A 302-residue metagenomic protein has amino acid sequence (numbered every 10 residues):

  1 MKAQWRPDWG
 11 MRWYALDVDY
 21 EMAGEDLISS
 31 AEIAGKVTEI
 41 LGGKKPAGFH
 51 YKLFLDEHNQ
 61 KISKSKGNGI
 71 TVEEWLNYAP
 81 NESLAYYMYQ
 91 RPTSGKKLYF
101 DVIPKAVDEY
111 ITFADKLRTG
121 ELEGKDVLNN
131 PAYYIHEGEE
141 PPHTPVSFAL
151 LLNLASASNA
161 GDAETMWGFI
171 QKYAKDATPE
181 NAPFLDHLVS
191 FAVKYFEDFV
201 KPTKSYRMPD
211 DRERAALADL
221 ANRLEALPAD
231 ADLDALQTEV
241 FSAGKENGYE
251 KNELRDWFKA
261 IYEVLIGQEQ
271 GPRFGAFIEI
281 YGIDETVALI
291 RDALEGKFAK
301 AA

Functional and structural regions predicted by a protein language model:
M1-K2, A114-K125, A218-D234: An acidic intrinsically disordered interaction segment
M1-K66, V72: Active-site cores that bind ATP or allylic diphosphates and position pyrophosphate for catalysis
E21-E25, K66, G138-P142, A157 (+3 more regions): Generic amphipathic alpha-helical segments used as scaffolds and interaction surfaces in large, multi-domain proteins
D26, A31, K52-S190, I266-A301: Catalytic adenosine-cofactor/nucleotide-binding cores of aminoacyl-tRNA synthetases and other
W167-A302: Basic, alpha-helical terminal appendages of large translation-related enzymes
